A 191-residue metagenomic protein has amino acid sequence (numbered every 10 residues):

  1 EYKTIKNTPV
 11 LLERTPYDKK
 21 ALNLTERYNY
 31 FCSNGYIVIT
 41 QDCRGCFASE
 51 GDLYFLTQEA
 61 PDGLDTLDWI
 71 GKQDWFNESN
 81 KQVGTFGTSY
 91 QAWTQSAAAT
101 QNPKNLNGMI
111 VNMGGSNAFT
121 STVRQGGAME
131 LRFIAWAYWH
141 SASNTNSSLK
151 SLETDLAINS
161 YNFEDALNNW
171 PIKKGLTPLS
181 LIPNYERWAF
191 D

Functional and structural regions predicted by a protein language model:
Y2-N7, L53-E59, D65-S89: Gly/Ser-rich "nucleophile elbow"/oxyanion-hole loop immediately N-terminal to the catalytic nucleophile in hydrolases
N7-V10, N34-I37, E78-V83, K104-G108: Loop/turn elements at helix/coil->beta-strand transitions in domains of secreted/extracellular proteins
T8, T15-K19, S89: Active-site glycine-rich loops that stabilize anionic/oxyanionic intermediates across multiple enzyme folds
T15, L22-I39: Short amphipathic alpha-helix adjacent to the substrate-entry channel of hydrolases
T15-D18, I37, D42-C46, G115: Short beta-to-alpha linker loops that shape the active-site pocket of alpha/beta-hydrolase fold enzymes
L22, G45-Y54: Glycine-rich "HGGG/HGxG" loop immediately N-terminal to the catalytic nucleophile of the alpha/beta-hydrolase
S33, T100-N102, N107-D191: Accessory cap/linker subdomain of secreted extracellular hydrolases
Q91-P103: Short glycine-enriched nucleophile-adjacent loop and the immediately C-terminal alpha-helix near the catalytic center
